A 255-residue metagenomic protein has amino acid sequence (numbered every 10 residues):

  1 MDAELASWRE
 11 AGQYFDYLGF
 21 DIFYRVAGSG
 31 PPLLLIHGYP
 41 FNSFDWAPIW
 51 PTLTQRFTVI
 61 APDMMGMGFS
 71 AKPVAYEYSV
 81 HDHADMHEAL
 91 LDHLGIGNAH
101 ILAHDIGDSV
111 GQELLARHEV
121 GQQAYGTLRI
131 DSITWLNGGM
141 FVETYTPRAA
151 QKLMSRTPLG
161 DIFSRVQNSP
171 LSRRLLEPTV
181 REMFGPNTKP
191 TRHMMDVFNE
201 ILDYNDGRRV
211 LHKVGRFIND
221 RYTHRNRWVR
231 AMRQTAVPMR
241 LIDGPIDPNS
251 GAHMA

Functional and structural regions predicted by a protein language model:
M1-Q13, F20-I22, P32, P40 (+3 more regions): Flexible "cap/lid" subdomain of the alpha/beta-hydrolase fold that forms the substrate-access gate
D16, R25-V26: Well-ordered beta-strand positions
A27-L33, F57: Proline/glycine-enriched tight loop/beta-turn segments at coil->beta junctions that connect or precede beta-strands
Y39-W50: The serine-hydrolase catalytic nucleophile loop
P48-F57, H93: A short, Lys/Arg-enriched amphipathic alpha-helix followed by its capping loop at the start of a domain
